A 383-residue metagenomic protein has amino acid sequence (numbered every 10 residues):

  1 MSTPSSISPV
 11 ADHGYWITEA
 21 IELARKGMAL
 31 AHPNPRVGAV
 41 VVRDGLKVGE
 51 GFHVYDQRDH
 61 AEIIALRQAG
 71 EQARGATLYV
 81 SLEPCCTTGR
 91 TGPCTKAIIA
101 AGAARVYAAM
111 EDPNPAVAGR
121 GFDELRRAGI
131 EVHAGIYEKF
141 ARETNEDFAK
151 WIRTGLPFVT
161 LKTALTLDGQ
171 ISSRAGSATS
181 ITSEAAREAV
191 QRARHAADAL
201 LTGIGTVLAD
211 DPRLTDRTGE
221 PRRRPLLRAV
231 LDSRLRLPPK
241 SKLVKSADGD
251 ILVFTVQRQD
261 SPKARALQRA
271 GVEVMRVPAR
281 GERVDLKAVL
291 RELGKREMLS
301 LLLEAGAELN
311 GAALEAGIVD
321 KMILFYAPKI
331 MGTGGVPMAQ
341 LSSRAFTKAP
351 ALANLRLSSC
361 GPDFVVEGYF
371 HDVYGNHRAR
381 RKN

Functional and structural regions predicted by a protein language model:
S2-N34, E50, Q68, R90 (+2 more regions): Enzymes that bind and transform nitrogen-containing heteroaromatic metabolites
A11, R36-V37, R43, R74-T77 (+1 more regions): Acidic, glycine-enriched active-site microenvironments
A29-P33, R58, F122, I136-A164: Proteins enriched for Cys/Gly/acidic motifs involved in redox and nucleic-acid/cofactor modification
A39-V40, T163: A residue-level detector for well-ordered beta-strand positions
V41-F140, L227, A247, L252 (+2 more regions): Zn2+-dependent cytidine deaminase-like catalytic core
A73-C86, T154-L165, M322: N-terminal pre-triad scaffold of radical SAM enzymes
N114-A118, A134-Y137, I152-L156, T179-S183: Short capping loops/turns at secondary-structure boundaries
